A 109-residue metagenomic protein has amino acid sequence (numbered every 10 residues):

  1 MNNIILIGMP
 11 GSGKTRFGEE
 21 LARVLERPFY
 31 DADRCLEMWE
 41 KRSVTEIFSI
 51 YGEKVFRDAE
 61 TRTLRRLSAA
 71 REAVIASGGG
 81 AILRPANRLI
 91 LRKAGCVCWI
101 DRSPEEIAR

Functional and structural regions predicted by a protein language model:
L6: Hydrophobic anchor at the beta1->P-loop junction of P-loop NTPases
M9: P-loop (Walker A) phosphate-binding loop of NTP-binding proteins
S12: ATP-binding Walker
T15: Walker A/P-loop
P28, A32-R92: ATP-dependent small-molecule kinase phosphotransfer cores that center on conserved nucleotide phosphate-binding segments
L91-R109: Conserved phosphate-donor/acceptor-positioning beta-strand/loop module used by diverse small-molecule
